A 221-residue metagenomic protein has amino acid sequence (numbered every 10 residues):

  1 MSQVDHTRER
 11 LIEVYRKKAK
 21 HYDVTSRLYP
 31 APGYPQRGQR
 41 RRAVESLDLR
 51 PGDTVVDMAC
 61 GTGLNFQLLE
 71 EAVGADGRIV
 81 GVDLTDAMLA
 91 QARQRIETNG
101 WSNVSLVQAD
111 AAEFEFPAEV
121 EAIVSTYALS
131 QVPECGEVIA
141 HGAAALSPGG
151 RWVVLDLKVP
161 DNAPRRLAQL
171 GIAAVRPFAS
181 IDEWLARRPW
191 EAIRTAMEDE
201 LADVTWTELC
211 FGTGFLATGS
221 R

Functional and structural regions predicted by a protein language model:
S2-D48, L64-L68, Q91, A168-R176: Conserved class I S-adenosyl-L-methionine
E9-R10, P32, L155-L209: C-terminal alpha-helical "lid/dimerization" subdomain adjacent to the S-adenosyl-L-methionine
T54-E113: Class I SAM-dependent methyltransferase SAM/SAH-binding core
G74, V132-P133, L146-S147: Helix-to-beta-strand junctions that scaffold the AdoMet/dcAdoMet cofactor pocket in Class I SAM-dependent enzymes
A112-I123: A short acidic, Gly/Pro-enriched loop at the edge of an enzyme's catalytic core that lines a small-molecule cofactor
E121-E134: A short SAM/SAH-binding and catalytic strip from SAM-dependent methyltransferases
G136-P148: A short glycine-rich, Lys/Arg-flanked "PGG" loop and its adjoining helix->strand segment in the class I
L216-R221: C-terminal lobe and adjacent flexible extensions of AdoMet/dcAdoMet transferase-like proteins
